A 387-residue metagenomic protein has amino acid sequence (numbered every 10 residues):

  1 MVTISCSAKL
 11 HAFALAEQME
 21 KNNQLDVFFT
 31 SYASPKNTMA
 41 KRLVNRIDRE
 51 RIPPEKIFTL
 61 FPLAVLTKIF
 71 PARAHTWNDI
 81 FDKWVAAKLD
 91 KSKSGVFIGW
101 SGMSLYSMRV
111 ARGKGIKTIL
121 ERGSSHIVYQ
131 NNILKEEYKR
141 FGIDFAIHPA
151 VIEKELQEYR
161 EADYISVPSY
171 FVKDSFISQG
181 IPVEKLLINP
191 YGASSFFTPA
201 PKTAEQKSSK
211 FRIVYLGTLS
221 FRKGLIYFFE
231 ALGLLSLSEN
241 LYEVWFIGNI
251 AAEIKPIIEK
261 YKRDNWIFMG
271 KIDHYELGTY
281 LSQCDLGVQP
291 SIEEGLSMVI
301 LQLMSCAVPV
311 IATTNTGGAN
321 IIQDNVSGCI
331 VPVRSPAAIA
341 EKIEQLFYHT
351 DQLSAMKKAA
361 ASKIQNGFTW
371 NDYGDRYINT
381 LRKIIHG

Functional and structural regions predicted by a protein language model:
P62-R73, K114-E153: Acceptor-binding helix/loop patch of EC 2.4 sugar-transfer enzymes, predominantly nucleotide-sugar-dependent
S194, E205-G233, W245: Conserved donor-binding/catalytic core segment of Leloir-type glycosyltransferases
K255-Y275: Nucleotide-activated donor-binding/catalytic signature segment of Leloir-type glycosyltransferases, i.e., the conserved
K271-I272, T279-C284: Short alpha-helical donor nucleotide-sugar binding micro-motif in glycosyltransferases
I292: Aromatic "clamp/platform" in nucleotide-sugar-dependent glycosyltransferases that forms part of the donor/acceptor
P309-A312: Short hydrophobic beta-strand element within catalytic cores of glycosyltransferases and related nucleotide-activated
D324-N325, C329-P336, Q345-T350: Conserved acidic donor-binding segment of nucleotide-sugar-dependent glycosyltransferases
A338, Q345, Q352-G367, Y373-R376: A short, well-ordered alpha-helix in the C-terminal region of glycosyltransferases
